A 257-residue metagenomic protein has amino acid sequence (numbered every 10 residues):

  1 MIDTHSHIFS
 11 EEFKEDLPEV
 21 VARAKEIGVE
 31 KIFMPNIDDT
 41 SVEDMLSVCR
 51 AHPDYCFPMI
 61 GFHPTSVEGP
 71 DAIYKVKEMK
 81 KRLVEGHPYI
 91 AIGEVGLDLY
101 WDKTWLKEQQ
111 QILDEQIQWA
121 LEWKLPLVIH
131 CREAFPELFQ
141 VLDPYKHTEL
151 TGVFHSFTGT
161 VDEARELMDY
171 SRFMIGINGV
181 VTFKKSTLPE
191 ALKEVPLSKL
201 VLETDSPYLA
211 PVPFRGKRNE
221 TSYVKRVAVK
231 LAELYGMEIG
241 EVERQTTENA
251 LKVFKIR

Functional and structural regions predicted by a protein language model:
M1-R257: Mid-domain alpha/beta scaffold segments of enzyme catalytic cores
